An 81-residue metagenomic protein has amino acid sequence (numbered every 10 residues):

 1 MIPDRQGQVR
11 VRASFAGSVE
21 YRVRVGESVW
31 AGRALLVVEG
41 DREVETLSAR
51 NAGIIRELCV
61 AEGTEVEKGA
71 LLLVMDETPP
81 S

Functional and structural regions predicted by a protein language model:
M1-A16, A34-A52, E77-T78: Short beta-strand-turn/beta-hairpin segments enriched in glycine/proline and small hydrophobics that form edge-strand
A13-S14, V19-G26, E57-A61: Short histidine-centered loop motifs in beta-beta connectors
R22, T78-S81: Hydrophobic alpha-helical membrane-insertion signals
G26-L35, G63-L72: A structural signal for short beta-strand/turn segments enriched in small hydrophobics and glycine
D41, E57, G69, D76-E77: Charge-rich, low-complexity amphipathic helices in intrinsically disordered tails/linkers adjacent to domains
A49-A70: Short hydrophobic interaction/assembly module
